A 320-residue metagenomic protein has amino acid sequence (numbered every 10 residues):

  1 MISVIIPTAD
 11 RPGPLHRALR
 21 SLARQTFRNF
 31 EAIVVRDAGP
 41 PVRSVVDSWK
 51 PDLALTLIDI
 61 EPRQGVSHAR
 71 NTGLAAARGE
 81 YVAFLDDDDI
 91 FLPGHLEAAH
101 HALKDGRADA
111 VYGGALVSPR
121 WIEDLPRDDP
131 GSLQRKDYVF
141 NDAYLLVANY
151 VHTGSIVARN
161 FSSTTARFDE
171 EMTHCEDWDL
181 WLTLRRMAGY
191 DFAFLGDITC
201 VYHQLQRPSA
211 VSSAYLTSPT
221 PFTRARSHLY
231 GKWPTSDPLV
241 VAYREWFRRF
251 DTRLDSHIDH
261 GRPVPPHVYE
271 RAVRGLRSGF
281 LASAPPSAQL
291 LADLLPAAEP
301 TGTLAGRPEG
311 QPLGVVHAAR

Functional and structural regions predicted by a protein language model:
M1-S3, E31, D179: Cell-envelope/extracellular polymer assembly enzymes that use nucleotide-activated donors
I2-P14, A18, Q25, V35: A conserved hydrophobic helix/loop-capping motif in glycosyltransferases and polysaccharide synthases
L19-D59: Acidic donor-binding segment of Leloir-type glycosyltransferases
D52-A54, H68, L96-S162, D237: Flexible acidic/His/Gly-enriched loops in nucleotide-sugar-dependent glycosyltransferase catalytic domains
I60-A77: Glycine-rich, basic loop-to-helix element that forms the pyrophosphate-binding segment of sugar-nucleotide handling
V82: Short aromatic/hydrophobic "clamp" motif used to bind/position activated sugar donors
D137-T223: Conserved nucleotide-sugar donor-binding catalytic segment
R186, F192, D197-R320: C-terminal subregions of glycosyltransferases and related glycan-biosynthesis enzymes
